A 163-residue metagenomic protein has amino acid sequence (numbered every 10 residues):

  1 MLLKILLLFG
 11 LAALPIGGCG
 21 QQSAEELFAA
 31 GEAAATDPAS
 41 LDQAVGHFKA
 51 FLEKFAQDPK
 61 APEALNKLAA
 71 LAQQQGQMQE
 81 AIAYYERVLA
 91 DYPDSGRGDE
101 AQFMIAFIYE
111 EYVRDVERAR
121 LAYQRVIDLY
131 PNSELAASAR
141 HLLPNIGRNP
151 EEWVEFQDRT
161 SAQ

Functional and structural regions predicted by a protein language model:
L2, P15-Q163: Acidic, polar-rich low-complexity tracts and alpha-helical solenoid repeat scaffolds
I5-P15: Bacterial N-terminal signal peptides
